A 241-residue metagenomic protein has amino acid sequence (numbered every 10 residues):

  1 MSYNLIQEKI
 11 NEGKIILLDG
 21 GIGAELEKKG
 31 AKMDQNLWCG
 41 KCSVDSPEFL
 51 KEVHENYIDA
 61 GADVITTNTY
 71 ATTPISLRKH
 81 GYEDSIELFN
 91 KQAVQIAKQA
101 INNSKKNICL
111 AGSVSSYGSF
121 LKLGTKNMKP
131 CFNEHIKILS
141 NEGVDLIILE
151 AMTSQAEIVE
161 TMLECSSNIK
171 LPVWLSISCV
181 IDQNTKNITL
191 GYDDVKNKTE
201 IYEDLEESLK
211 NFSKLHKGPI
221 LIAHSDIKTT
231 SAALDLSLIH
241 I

Functional and structural regions predicted by a protein language model:
I6-V44, Y70-L77, K105-N127, I177-D194: N-terminal small/glycine-rich loop or linker at the start of catalytic domains across soluble metabolic enzymes
I15-L17, D63-V64, N107-A111, D145-I148 (+2 more regions): Structural preference for beta-strand elements that scaffold enzyme active sites
G20, Y57, A97, I147: Conserved, mostly hydrophobic/aromatic
D34, W38-D45, I58, V64-F89 (+1 more regions): Glycine-rich, proline-tolerant flexible connector loops at the mouths of alpha/beta enzymes
V64, S85-S140, V144: Active-site beta->alpha loop and helix N-cap motifs at the rims of alpha/beta catalytic domains
G118-K122, T161-M162, S166, K170-K210 (+1 more regions): Conserved anion-binding
T153-S166, D226-S237: Active-site-adjacent beta->alpha loops and helix N-cap segments on the catalytic face of soluble alpha/beta enzymes
I239-I241: Conserved small/polar residues in nucleotide/adenosyl-binding loops
